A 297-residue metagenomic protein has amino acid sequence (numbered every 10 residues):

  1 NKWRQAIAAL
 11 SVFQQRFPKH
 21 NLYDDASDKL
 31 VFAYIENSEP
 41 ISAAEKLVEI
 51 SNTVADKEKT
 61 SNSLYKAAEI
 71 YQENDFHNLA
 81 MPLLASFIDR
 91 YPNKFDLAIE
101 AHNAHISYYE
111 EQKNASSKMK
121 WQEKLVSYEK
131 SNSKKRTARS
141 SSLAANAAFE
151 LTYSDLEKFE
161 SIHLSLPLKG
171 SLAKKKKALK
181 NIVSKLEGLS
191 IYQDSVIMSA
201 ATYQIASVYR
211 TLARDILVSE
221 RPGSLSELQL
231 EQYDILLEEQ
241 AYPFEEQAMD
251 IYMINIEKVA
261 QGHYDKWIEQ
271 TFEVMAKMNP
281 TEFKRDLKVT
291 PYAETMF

Functional and structural regions predicted by a protein language model:
N1-F297: Acidic, polar-rich low-complexity tracts and alpha-helical solenoid repeat scaffolds
